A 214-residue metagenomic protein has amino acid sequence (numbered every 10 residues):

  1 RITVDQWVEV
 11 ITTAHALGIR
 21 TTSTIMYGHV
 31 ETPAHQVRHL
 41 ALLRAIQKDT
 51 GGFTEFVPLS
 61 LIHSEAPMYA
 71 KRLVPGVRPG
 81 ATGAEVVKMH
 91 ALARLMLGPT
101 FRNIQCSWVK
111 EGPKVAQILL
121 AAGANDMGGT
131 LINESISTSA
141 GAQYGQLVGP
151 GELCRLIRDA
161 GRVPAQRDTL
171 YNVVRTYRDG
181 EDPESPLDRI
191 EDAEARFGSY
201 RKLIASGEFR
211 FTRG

Functional and structural regions predicted by a protein language model:
R1-R20, M26-T50, M68-A81: Conserved non-cysteine loop/helix-boundary elements of the Radical SAM core domain that shape
T21-M26, F56-S60: Short beta-strands and strand-loop turn motifs
K48-G214: Auxiliary Fe-S-binding modules of radical SAM enzymes
